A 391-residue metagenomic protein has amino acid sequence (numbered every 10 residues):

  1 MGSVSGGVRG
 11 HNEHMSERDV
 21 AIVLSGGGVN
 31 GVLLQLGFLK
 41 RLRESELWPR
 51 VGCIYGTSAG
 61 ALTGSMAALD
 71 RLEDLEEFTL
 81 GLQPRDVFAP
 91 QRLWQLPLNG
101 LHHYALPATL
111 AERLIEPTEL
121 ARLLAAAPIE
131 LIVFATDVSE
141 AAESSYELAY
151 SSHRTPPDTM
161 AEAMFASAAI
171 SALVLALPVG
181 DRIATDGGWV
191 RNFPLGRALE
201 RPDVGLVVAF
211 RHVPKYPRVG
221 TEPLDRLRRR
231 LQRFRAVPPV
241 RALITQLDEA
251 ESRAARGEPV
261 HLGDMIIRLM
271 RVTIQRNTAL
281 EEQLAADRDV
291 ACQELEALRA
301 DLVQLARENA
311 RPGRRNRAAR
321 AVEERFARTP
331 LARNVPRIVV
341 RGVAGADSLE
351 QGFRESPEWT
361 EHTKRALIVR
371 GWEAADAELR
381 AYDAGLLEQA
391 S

Functional and structural regions predicted by a protein language model:
G2-Y55, S65-S391: Patatin-like phospholipase
S58: Catalytic nucleophile serine of serine hydrolases, specifically the conserved "nucleophile elbow" pentapeptide
A61: Residues forming the Rossmann-fold NAD(P)(H) cofactor-binding site
